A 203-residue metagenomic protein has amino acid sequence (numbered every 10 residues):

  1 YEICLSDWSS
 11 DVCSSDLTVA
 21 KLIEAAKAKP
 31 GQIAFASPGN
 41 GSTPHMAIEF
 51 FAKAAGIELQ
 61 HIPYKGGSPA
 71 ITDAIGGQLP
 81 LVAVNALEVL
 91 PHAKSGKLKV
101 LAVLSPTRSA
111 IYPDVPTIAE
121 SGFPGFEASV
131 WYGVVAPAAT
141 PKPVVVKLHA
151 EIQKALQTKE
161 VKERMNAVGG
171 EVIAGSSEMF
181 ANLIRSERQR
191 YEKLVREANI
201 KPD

Functional and structural regions predicted by a protein language model:
Y1-D7: Short, exposed "boundary/linker" segments that immediately precede the start of a downstream structural module
S9-P69, I118, W131-R164: Hinge/capping helix and adjacent helix->loop/strand transition within the periplasmic-binding protein
T18, P63, Q78, N85 (+6 more regions): Conserved functional loop/turn residues at catalytic and ligand-binding sites
K29-I33, I57, I75-V84, K97-V100 (+1 more regions): Alpha-to-beta junction loops
F50-A54, S68-V82, L87-S95, R185: Short helices/loops that flank or line small-molecule/ion binding pockets
A54-I57, K94, T117, K142-D203: An extracytoplasmic/periplasmic, membrane-proximal ligand-sensing/linker region
Y64, A83-N85, V103, A128 (+1 more regions): Short beta-strand and adjacent tight-turn residues that come in two discontinuous sequence segments and form the edges
V89-Q157, S186-Q189: C-terminal lobe and pocket-closing loops of periplasmic/extracytoplasmic Venus-flytrap solute-binding proteins
